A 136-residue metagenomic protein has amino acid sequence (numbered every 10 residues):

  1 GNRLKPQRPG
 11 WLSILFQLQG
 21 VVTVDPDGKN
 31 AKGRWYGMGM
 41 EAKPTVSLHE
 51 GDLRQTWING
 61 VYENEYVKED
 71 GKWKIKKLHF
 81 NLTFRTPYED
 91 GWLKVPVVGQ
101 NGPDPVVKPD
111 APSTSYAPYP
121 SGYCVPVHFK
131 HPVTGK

Functional and structural regions predicted by a protein language model:
G1-A42: A solvent-exposed, acidic/Ser-Thr-rich amphipathic alpha-helical stretch
Q17-V22, V61-V67: Hydrophobic/aromatic beta-strand elements that line small-molecule binding cavities or substrate pockets in beta-rich
P26-G28, M38-G60: Hydrophobic-ligand binding "helix-grip"
G28-K32, W57, K68-I75: Coil-to-beta-strand transition motifs
G37-E41, Y66-K68, L82: Beta-strand elements of well-folded, non-transmembrane domains
E41, W57-Y62, G99-V106: Glycine-rich loops and low-complexity Gly/Arg-rich segments that provide flexible linkers or classic glycine-based
H49-L53, E69-K136: Terminal "cap-and-tail" regions of soluble proteins that handle hydrophobic small molecules
